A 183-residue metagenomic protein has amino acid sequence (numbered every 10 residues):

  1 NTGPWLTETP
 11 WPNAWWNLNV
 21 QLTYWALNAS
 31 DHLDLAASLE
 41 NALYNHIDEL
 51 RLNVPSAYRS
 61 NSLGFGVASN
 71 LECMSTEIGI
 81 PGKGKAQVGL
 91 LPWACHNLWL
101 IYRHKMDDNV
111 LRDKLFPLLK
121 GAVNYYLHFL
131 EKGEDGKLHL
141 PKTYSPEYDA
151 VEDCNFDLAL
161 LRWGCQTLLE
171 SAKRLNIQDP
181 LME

Functional and structural regions predicted by a protein language model:
N1, T23, V110-N124, E131-G133 (+2 more regions): Acidic, mature catalytic/reactive cores of soluble proteins
N1-D113: Substrate-binding groove/exosite segments of carbohydrate-active enzymes
T9-P10, W15, N19-V20, K114-L115 (+4 more regions): Solvent-exposed, flexible loop/coil residues
V20, L33-A36, E40, K137 (+3 more regions): Alpha-helix initiation and N-capping motif
H32-L33, L52-P55, C154, L175-E183: Short, structured coil/loop segments at alpha-helix boundaries
E40-V54, P117-E134: Long, well-ordered core segments of solenoidal/helical folds
V88, P92, N109-K120, N155-L158 (+1 more regions): Non-membrane alpha-helical structural segments and their capping/turn regions in soluble enzymes
G121-R174: Acidic/histidine-rich catalytic neighborhood
